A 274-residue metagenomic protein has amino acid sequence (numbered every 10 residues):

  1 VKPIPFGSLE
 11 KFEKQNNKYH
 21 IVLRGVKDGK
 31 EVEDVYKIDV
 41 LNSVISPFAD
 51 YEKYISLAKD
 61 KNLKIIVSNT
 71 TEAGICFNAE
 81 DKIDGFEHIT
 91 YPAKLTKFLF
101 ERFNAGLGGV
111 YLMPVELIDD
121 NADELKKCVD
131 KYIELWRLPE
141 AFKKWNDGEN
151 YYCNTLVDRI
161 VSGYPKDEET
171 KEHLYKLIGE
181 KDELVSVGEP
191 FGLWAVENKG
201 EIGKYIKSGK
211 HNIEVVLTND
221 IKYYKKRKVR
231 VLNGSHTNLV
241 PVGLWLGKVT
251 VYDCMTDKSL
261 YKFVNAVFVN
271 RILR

Functional and structural regions predicted by a protein language model:
V1-R274: Substrate/ligand-engaging "lid" and interaction regions
